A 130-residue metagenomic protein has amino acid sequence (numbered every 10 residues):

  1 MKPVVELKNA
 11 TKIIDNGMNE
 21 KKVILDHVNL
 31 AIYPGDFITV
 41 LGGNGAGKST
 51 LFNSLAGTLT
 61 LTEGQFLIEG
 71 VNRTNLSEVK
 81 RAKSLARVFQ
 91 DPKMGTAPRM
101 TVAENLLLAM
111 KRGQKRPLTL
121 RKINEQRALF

Functional and structural regions predicted by a protein language model:
N19, R112-F130: Short coil-to-helix "N-cap" segments within the ABC nucleotide-binding domain's helical subdomain
L41-G43: The feature captures the beta-strand-to-loop junction immediately N-terminal to the Walker
A56: Helix-to-loop junction immediately C-terminal to a conserved catalytic motif
T62-N72: ABC nucleotide-binding domain "signature motif"
N72-A86, M94, R116-N124: ABC ATPase NBD coupling module
R99-K115: Q-loop/switch helix immediately C-terminal to the Walker
